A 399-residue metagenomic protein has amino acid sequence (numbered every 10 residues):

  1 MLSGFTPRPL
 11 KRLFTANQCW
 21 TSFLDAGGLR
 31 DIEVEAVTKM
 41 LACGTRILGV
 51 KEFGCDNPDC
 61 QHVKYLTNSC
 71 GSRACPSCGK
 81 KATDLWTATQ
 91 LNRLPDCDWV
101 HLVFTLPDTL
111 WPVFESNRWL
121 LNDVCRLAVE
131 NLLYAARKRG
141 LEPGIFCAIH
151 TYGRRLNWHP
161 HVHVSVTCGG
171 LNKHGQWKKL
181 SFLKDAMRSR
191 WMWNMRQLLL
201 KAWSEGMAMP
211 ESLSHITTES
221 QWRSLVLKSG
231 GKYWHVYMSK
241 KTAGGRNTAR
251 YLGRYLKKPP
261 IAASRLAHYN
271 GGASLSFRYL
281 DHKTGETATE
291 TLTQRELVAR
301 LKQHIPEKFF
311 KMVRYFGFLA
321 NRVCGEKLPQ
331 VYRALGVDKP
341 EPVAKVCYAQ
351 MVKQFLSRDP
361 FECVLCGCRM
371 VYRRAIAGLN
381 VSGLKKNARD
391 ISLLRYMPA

Functional and structural regions predicted by a protein language model:
M1-A399: Beta->alpha loop/short-helix hinge microenvironment recognizer with preference for catalytic Tyr/His contexts
